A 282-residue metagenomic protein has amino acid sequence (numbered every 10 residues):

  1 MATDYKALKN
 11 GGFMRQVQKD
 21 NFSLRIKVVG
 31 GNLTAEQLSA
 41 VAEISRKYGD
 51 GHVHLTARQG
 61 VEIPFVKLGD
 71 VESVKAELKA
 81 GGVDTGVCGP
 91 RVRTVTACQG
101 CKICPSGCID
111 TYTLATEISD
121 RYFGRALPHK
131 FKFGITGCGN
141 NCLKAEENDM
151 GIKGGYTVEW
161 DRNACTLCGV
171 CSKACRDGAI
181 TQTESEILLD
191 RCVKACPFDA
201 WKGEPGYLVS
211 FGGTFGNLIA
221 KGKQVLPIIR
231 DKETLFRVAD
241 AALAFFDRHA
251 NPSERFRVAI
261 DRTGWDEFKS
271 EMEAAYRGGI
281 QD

Functional and structural regions predicted by a protein language model:
M1-A40: N-terminal basic/disordered segments at the start of proteins
M14-R15, D149-G154, Y207-F215: Short beta-strand elements
L24-L167: Small-residue-enriched alpha-helical segments and adjacent helix-cap loops that form tight helix-helix packing
R46-D50, K79-V83, F123-L127, V170-I180 (+5 more regions): Generic secondary-structure signature for well-ordered alpha-helical cores
D50-A57, C88-G89, P128-F131, R248-R262 (+1 more regions): Flexible, glycine/charged-enriched surface loops at secondary-structure junctions
R58, G69-D70, T263-M272: Terminal amphipathic helices with adjacent charged low-complexity linkers/tails
C98-C101, G139-N141, T157-A200: Cysteine-centered iron-sulfur cluster-binding motifs in ferredoxin-type domains/subunits of redox enzymes
G213-A250: A hydrophobic, small-residue-rich beta->alpha segment in the mid-to-C-terminal subdomain of diverse proteins
